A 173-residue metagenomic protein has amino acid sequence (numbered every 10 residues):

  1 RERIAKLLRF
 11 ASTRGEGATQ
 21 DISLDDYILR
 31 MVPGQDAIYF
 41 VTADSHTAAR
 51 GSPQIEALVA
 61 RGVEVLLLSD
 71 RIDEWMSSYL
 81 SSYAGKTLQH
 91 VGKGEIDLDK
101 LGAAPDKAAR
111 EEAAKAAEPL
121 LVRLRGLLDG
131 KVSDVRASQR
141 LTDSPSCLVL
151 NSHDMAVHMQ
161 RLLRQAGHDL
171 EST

Functional and structural regions predicted by a protein language model:
R1-T173: Conserved GHKL (Bergerat-fold) ATPase module
